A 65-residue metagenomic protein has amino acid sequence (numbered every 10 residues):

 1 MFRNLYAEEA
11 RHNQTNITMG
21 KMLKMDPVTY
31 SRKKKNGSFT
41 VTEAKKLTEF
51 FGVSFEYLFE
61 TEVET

Functional and structural regions predicted by a protein language model:
M1-Q14, T18: A short, Lys/Arg-rich alpha-helix, primarily the initiator
A10, K21, E49: Alpha-helical residues within the helix-turn-helix
N13-Q14, F39-T42: Residue-level signal for the short linker/turn that defines the boundary of a DNA-recognition helix
T18, V28-T29, Y57: Residues in the helix-turn-helix
M25-F39: Recognition helix of helix-turn-helix/homeodomain-like DNA-binding domains that insert into the DNA major groove
K34, E43, E62: DNA major-groove recognition helix of helix-turn-helix
E43-Y57: DNA major-groove recognition helix of helix-turn-helix/homeodomain DNA-binding modules
